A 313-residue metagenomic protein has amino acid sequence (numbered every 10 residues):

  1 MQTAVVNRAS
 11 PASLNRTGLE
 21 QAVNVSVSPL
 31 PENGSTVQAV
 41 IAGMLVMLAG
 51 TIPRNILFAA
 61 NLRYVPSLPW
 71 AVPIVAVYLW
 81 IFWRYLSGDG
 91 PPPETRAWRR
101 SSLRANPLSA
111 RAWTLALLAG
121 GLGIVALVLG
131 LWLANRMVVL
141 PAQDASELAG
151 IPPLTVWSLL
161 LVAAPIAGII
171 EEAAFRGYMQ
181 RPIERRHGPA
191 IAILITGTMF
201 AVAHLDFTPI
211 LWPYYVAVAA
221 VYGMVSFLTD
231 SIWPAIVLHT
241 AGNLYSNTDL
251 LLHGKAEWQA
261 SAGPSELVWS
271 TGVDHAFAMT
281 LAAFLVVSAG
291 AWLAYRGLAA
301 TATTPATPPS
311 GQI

Functional and structural regions predicted by a protein language model:
Q2-N33: Short, Lys/Arg-rich, polar N-terminal cytosolic tail immediately upstream of the first transmembrane signal-anchor
V37-T95, A112-A116, A278-T280: Alpha-helical transmembrane segments in multi-pass membrane proteins
L48, I52-I56, L211-S270: Functionally important transmembrane alpha-helices
A59-S67, A97-I170, R181, R185: Juxtamembrane helix-loop-helix connectors linking adjacent transmembrane helices in multi-pass membrane enzymes
I169-A174, Y178-M179, I183, V202 (+3 more regions): Active-site His/Glu-centered metal-binding helix of metallohydrolases
I170-I195, M224-S231: Membrane-interface helix/loop boundary segments of multi-pass membrane proteins
P189-H204, V216-A219: Small-polar-interrupted transmembrane alpha-helices in polytopic inner-membrane proteins
T240-I313: C-terminal membrane module of polytopic membrane proteins
